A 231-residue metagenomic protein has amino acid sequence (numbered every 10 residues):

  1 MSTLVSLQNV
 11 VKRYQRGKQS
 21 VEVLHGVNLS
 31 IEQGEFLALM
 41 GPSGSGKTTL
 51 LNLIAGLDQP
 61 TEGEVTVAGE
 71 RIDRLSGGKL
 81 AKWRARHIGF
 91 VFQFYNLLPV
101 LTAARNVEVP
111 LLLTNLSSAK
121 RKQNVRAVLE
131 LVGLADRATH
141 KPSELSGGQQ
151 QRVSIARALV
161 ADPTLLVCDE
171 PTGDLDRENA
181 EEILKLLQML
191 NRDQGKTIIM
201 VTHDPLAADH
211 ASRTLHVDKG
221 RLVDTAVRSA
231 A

Functional and structural regions predicted by a protein language model:
T3-V217: ABC family nucleotide-binding domain
D73-R74, T225-V227: Short amphipathic beta-strand/extended segments with alternating polar/hydrophobic composition
T214-A226: H-loop (His-switch) and adjacent beta-strand-loop-beta switch element of ABC-type ATPase nucleotide-binding domains
S229-A231: ABC ATPase nucleotide-binding domains
